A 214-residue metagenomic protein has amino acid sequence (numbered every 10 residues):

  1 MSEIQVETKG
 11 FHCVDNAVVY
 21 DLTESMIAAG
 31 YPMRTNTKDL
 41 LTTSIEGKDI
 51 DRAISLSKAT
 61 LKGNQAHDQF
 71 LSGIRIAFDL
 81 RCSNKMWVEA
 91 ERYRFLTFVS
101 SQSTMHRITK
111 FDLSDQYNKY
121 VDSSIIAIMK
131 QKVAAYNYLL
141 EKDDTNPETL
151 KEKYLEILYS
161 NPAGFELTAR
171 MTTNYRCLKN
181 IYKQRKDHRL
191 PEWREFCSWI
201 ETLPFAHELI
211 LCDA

Functional and structural regions predicted by a protein language model:
M1-A214: Family-specific signature for flavin-dependent thymidylate synthase
